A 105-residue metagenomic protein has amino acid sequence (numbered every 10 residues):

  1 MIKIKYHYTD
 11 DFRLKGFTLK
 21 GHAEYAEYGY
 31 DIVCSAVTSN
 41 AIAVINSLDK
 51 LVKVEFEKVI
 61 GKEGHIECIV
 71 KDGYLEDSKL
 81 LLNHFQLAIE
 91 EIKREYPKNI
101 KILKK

Functional and structural regions predicted by a protein language model:
M1-I32, I42-K105: N-terminal intrinsically disordered, cationic/polar leader segments that include organellar targeting peptides
V37-S39: Gly/Ser/Thr-rich active-site loops/lids in small-molecule metabolic enzymes that frequently grip phosphoryl groups
